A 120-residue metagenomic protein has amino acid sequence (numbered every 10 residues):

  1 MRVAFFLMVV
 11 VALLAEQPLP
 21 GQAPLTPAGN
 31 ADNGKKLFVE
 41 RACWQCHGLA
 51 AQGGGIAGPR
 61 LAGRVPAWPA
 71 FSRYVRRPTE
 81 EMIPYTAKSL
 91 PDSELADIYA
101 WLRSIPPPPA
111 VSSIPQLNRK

Functional and structural regions predicted by a protein language model:
A4-A15: Bacterial N-terminal signal peptides
V10-V11, C43, R76-T79, L90 (+1 more regions): Short linear sequence elements within intrinsically disordered, low-complexity coil regions
L14-E16, P20, G55: Generic N-terminal simple sequence motifs
P18-A31, E40-R41, L49, P84-K120: Flexible coil segments in periplasmic/lumen-exposed cytochrome c-class electron-transfer proteins
A31-V39, Q45, L49-P84, R119: Gly/Gly-Pro-rich "capping" loops immediately C-terminal to redox-active cysteine motifs in periplasmic/lumenal
